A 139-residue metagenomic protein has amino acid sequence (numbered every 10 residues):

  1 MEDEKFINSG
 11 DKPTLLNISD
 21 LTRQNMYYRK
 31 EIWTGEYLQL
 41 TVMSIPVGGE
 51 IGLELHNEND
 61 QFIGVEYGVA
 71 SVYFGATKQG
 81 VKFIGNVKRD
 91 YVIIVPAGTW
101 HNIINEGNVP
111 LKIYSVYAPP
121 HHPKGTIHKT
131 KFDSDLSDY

Functional and structural regions predicted by a protein language model:
M1-Q39, G52, G85, K129-Y139: A short, N-terminal "cap"/entry segment at the start of jelly-roll beta-barrel domains of the cupin/DSBH fold
M26, T41-E58: Conserved short histidine dyad/triad with adjacent acidic residue
E31, L40-S44, F62, I84 (+2 more regions): Conserved hydrophobic/aromatic beta-strand scaffold that supports enzyme active sites
L38, V47, E58, T99-W100 (+1 more regions): A generic "binding-loop/recognition-motif" signal
I51-L53, V72-Y73, V95, H101-N108: Short beta-strand His + acidic residue motifs that chelate non-heme Fe in jelly-roll/DSBH and cupin folds
E58-A76: Glycine- and acidic-residue-biased ligand/ion/polar-headgroup-sensing regions
F62, V109-G125: A short hydrophobic beta-strand segment most commonly corresponding to one strand of the jelly-roll/cupin
T77-A97: Short acidic-glycine-tyrosine-enriched beta hairpin
